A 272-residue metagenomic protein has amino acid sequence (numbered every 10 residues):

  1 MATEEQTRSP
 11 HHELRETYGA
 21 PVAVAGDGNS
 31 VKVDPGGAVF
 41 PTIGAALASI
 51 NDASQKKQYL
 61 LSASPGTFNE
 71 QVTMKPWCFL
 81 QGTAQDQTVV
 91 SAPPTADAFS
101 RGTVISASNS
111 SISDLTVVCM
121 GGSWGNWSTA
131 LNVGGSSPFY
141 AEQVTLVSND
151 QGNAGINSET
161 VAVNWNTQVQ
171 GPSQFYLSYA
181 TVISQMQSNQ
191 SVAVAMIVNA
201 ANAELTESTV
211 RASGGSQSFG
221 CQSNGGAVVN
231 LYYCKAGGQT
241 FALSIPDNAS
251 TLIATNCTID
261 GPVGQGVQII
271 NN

Functional and structural regions predicted by a protein language model:
M1-A2, Q6-T17, S54, C119-S123 (+2 more regions): Elongated fiber/stalk and passenger scaffolds
T3-V31, G261-N271: Glycine-rich, low-complexity segments
G28-S62: Acidic Gly/Asp/Thr-rich repetitive segments characteristic of extracellular carbohydrate-active and adhesion proteins
F40, D86-V90: Surface-exposed loop/edge segments in extracytoplasmic proteins
A48-A53, T67-Q81, V89-P138, S158-A162 (+3 more regions): Extracellular beta-strand-rich solenoid/capping regions of secreted or surface-exposed proteins that bind or remodel
Q81, D86, S108-C119, S137-G152 (+7 more regions): Right-handed parallel beta-helix
